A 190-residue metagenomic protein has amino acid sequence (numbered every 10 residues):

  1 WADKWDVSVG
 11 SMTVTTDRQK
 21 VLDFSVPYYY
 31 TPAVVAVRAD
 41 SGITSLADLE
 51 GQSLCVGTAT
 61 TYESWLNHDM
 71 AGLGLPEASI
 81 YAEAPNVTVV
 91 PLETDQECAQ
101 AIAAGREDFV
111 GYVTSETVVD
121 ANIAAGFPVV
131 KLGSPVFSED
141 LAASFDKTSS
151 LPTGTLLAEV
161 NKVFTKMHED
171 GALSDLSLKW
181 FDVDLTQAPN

Functional and structural regions predicted by a protein language model:
W1-D48, G133-P135: Acidic, polar ligand-binding/catalytic clefts
D3-T15, A39, T58-T61, T94-D95 (+2 more regions): Beta->alpha turn/N-cap motifs
S11-V21, S64-G72, Q100-S138: A ligand-binding cleft/hinge motif common to bilobed small-molecule-binding domains
Y28-D40, A82-A84, E116, D120-T165 (+1 more regions): Periplasmic-binding protein-like
V37-G57, E77-A78, P152: Flexible hinge/capping segments at coil-to-helix
S41-G42, I80-A101, E139: Short helix-initiation/N-cap motifs at beta->coil->alpha
Y62-L92, I123-A124: Ligand-binding cleft/hinge of the Venus flytrap
Y62-N67, V163-W180: Periplasmic-binding protein-like
